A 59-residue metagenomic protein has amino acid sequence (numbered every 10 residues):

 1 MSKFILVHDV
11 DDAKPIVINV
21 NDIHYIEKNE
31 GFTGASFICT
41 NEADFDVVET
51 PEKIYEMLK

Functional and structural regions predicted by a protein language model:
M1-I16, N21-K59: Acidic, Ser/Thr- and proline-rich intrinsically disordered linker/docking segments of eukaryotic scaffolds
